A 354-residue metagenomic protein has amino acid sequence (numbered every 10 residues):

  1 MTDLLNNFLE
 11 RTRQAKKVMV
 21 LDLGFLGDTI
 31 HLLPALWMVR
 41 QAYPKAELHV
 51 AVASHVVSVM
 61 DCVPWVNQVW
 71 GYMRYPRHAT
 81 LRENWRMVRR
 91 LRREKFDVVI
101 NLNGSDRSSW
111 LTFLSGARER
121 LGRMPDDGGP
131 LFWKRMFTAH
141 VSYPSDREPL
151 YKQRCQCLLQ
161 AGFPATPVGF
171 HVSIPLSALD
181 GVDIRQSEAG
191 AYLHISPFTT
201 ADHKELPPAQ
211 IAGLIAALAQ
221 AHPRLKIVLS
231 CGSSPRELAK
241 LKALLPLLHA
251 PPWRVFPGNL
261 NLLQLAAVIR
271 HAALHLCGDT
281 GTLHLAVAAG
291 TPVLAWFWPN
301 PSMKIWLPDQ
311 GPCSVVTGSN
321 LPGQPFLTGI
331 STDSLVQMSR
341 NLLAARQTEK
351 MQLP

Functional and structural regions predicted by a protein language model:
M1-P354: Catalytic machinery of carbohydrate-active enzymes, primarily nucleotide-sugar-dependent glycosyltransferases
